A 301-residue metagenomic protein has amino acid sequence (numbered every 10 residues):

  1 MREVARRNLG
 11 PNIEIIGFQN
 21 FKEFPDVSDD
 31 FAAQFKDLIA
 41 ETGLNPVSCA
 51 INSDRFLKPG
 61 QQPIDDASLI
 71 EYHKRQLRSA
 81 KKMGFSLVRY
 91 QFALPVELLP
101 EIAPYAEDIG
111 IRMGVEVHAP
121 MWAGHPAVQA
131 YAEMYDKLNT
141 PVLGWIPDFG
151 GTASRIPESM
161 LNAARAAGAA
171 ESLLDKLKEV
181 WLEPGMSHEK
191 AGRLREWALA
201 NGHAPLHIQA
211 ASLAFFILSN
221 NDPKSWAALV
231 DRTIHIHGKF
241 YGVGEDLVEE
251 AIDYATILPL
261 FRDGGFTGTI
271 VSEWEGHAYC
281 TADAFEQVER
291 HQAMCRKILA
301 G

Functional and structural regions predicted by a protein language model:
M1-Q19, S79-V88: Catalytic domains of carbohydrate-active enzymes, especially glycoside hydrolases
M1-R6, Q62-S79, Q129-Y131, L218-W226 (+1 more regions): Short, acidic/polar
V4, I13, I39, A80 (+6 more regions): Conserved, mostly hydrophobic/aromatic
P11-I15, P46-I51, V88-Y90, M113-E116 (+3 more regions): Hydrophobic faces of well-ordered beta-strands that scaffold small-molecule active sites in alpha/beta enzyme cores
P11-I39: Glycine-rich, proline-tolerant flexible connector loops at the mouths of alpha/beta enzymes
I16-F18, I51-D54, A93, H118-W122 (+4 more regions): Active-site beta-loop-alpha junctions enriched in small/polar residues
P25-D26, G124, V128, R155-T267 (+1 more regions): Gly/Pro-rich active-site loop or hairpin
E41, R55-K190: Active-site acidic/histidine proton-transfer and metal-coordination neighborhood in alpha/beta enzyme cores
